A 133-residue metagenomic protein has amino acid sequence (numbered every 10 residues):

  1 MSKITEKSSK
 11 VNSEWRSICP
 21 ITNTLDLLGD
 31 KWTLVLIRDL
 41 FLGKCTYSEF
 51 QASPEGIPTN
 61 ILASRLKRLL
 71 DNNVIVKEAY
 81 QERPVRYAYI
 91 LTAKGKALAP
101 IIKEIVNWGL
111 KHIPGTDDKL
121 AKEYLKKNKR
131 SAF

Functional and structural regions predicted by a protein language model:
M1-L28: N-terminal leader segment of winged-helix/HTH proteins
K3, K67, Y89: A positively charged, amphipathic N-terminal helix/segment that binds anionic biomolecules
C19-I61: N-terminal helix-turn-helix DNA-binding core of bacterial DNA-binding proteins
G29, Q81-I105: Basic, amphipathic "hinge/linker" alpha-helix immediately C-terminal to the N-terminal HTH DNA-binding motif
S48-P84: Canonical helix-turn-helix DNA-binding module
P100-F133: Amphipathic alpha-helical dimerization/coiled-coil segments that flank or bridge DNA-binding/regulatory modules
